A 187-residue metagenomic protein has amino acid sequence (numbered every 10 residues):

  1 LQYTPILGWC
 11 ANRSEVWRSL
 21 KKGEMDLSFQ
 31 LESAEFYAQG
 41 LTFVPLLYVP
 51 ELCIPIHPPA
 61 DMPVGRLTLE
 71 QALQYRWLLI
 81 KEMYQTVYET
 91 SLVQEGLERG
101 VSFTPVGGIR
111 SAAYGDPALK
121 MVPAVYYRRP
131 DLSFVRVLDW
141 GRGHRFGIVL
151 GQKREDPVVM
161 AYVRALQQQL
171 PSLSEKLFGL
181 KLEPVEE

Functional and structural regions predicted by a protein language model:
L1-E35: Central regulatory/effector-binding core of bacterial HTH transcription factors
Q2-N12, L79-K81, L97-R110: Short beta-strand-to-loop elements that line the ligand-binding cleft of bilobed periplasmic-binding protein-like
A11-M25, G107-A118, V125: Short helices/loops that flank or line small-molecule/ion binding pockets
N12-R13, F29-E35, I56-P58, P117-R128: Beta->alpha turn/N-cap motifs
Y37, M62-G65, L69, L73-R99 (+1 more regions): Secondary-structure junction motif
Y37-V44, V49-P50, S102, S111-A161: Beta-alpha-beta core module
L41-W77, P157-M160: Flexible hinge/capping segments at coil-to-helix
E70, V149-G179: Extended ligand-binding regions for polar small-molecule ligands
